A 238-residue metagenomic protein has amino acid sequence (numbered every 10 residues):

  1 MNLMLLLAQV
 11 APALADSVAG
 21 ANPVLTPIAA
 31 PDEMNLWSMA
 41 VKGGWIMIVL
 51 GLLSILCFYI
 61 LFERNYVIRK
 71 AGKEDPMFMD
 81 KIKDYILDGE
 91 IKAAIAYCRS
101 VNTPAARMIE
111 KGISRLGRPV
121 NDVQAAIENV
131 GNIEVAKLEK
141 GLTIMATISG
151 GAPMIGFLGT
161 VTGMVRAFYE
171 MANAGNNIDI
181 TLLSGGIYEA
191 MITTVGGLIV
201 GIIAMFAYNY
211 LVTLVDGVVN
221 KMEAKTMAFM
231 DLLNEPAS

Functional and structural regions predicted by a protein language model:
L7-P23, V161-G175: Juxtamembrane non-transmembrane "cap" segments at the membrane-aqueous interface of multi-pass membrane proteins
A11-M77: Hydrophobic membrane-targeting segments
G44, F58, A94, I109 (+3 more regions): Residue-level signature of catalytic and energy-coupling elements of molecular machines, predominantly ATP/GTP-dependent
I46-M47, E139-A146, E189-T193: N-terminal membrane-entry
M47-I60, A146-P153, V200-A204: Alpha-helical transmembrane segments of integral membrane proteins
Y66, A71-L158, T162-N177, F206-S238: Predominantly long cytosolic amphipathic alpha-helical stalk/bundle segments
G175-A190: Hydrophobic alpha-helical transmembrane segments and adjacent short intramembrane/lumenal linkers of inner/organellar
Y188-F206: Hydrophobic alpha-helical transmembrane segments of polytopic membrane proteins
